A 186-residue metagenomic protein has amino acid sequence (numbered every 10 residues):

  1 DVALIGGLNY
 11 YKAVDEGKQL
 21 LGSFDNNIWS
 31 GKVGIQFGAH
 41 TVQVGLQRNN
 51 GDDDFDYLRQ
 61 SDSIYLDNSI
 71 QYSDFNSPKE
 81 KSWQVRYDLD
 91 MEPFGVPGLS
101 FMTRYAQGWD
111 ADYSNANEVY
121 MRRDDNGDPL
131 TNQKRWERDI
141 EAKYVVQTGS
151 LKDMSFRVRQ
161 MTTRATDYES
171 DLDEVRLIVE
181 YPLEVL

Functional and structural regions predicted by a protein language model:
D1-D56: Long, internal scaffold/assembly segments composed of regular secondary structure
D1-I5, E92-L99, Q147-F156, Y168-S170 (+1 more regions): Short loop/turn motifs that connect adjacent beta-strands in outer-membrane beta-barrel proteins
V2, D25-W29, K79-W83, K134-R138 (+1 more regions): Residues that define the transmembrane beta-barrel architecture of outer-membrane proteins
G6-L8, V33, V42-V44, Y87 (+3 more regions): Membrane-embedded beta-strand positions of outer-membrane beta-barrel proteins
Y10-E16, F37-A39, L46-D52, D62 (+7 more regions): Transmembrane beta-strands of outer-membrane beta-barrel pores
A13-N26, D54-Q60, D112-M121, D167-D173: Outer-membrane beta-barrel translocator domains and adjoining extracellular loop/strand segments of Gram-negative
Y57-Q133, E137-Q147: C-terminal structural cap/anchor segments
V85, I140-Y144, D171-L186: Outer-membrane beta-barrel "beta-signal"
